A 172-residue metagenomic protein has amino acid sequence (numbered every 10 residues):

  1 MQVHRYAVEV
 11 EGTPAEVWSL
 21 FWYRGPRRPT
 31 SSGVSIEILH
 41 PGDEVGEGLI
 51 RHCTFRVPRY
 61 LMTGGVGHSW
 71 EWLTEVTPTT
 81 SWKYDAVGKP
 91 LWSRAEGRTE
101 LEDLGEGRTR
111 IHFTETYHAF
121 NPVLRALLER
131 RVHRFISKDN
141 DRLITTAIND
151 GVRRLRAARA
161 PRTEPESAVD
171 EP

Functional and structural regions predicted by a protein language model:
M1-G46, D170-P172: Hydrophobic ligand-binding cavity/cleft-lining segments
Q2, L49-R51, T109: Short beta-strand micro-motifs in enzyme catalytic cores
A7-E11, T54, W72, E100: Generic structural detector for well-ordered beta-strands
Y23-G25, V76, T146, D150: Conserved short hydrophobic interaction patches
P29-G33, P58-H112, T116-H118: Hydrophobic-ligand binding "helix-grip"
V45-E47, W92-S93: Short acidic/glycine-enriched loop/turn segments that link adjacent beta-strands
G46-R56: Short coil-to-beta transition motif at edge beta-strands of beta-rich domains
T116-P172: A conserved amphipathic terminal alpha-helix motif
